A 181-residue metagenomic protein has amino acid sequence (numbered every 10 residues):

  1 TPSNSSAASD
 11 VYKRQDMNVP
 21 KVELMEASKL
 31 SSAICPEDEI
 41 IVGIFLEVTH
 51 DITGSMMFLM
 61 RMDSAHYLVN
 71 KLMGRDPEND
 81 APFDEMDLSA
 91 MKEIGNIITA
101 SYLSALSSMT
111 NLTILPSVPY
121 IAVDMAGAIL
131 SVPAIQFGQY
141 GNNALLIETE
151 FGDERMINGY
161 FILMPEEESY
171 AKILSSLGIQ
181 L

Functional and structural regions predicted by a protein language model:
T1-Y12: Single conserved hydrophobic/aromatic residue that forms the stacking wall/gate of nucleotide- or nucleobase-binding
K13-L181: Composition-driven recognition of glycine/serine/threonine/acidic- and proline-rich low-complexity segments and repeats
